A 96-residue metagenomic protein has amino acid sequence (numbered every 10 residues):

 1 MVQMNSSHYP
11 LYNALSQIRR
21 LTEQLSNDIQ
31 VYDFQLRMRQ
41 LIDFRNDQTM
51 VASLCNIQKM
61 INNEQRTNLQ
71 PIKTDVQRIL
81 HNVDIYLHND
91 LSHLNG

Functional and structural regions predicted by a protein language model:
V2-G96: Bromodomain acetyl-lysine reader domains
